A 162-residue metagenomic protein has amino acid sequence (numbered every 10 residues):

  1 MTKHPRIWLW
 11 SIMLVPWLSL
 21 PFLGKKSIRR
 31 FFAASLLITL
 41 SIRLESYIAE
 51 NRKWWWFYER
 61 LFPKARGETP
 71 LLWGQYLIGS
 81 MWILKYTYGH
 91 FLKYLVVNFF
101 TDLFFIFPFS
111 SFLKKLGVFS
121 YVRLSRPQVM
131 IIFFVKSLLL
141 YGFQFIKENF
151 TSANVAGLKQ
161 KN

Functional and structural regions predicted by a protein language model:
M1-N162: Short amphipathic, positively biased membrane-proximal segments that drive organelle/inner-membrane targeting
